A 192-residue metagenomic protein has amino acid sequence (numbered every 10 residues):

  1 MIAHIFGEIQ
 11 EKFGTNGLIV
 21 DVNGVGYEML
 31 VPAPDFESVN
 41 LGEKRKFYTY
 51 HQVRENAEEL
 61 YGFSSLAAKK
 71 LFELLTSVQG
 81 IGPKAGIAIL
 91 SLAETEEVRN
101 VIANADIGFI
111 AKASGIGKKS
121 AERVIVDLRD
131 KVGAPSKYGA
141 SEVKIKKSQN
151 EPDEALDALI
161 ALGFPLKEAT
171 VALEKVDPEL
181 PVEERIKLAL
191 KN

Functional and structural regions predicted by a protein language model:
M1-S77, V182-I186, L190-N192: Structure-specific DNA junction-binding interface
Q10, T76, E94, A103 (+6 more regions): Signal for well-folded cores of large energy- and translation-related assemblies
H51, E58-F63, P83-I102, R123-A134: Amphipathic, charged-and-aliphatic alpha-helical interface segments that function as noncatalytic docking
G86, V98, A121, A169-A172 (+1 more regions): Small-residue helix-packing motif on alpha-helices
A105-G115, A121-V124: Anionic-ligand binding region
R123-L173: Strongly charged, low-complexity linkers/loops
A140-E151, E179-K191: Glycine-rich, often acidic, oxyanion-interacting loops/wings at catalytic, nucleic-acid, or phospho-protein interfaces
